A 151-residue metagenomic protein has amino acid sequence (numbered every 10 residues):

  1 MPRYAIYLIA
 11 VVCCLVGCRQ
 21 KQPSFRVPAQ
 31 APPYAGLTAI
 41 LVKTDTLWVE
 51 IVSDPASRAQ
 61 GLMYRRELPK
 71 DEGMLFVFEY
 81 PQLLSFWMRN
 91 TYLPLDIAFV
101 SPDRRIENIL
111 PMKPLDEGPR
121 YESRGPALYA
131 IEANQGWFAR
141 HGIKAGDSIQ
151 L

Functional and structural regions predicted by a protein language model:
M1-I6: Bacterial N-terminal signal peptides that target proteins for export
C14-G17: C-terminal motif of bacterial Sec signal peptides marking the signal peptidase cleavage site
R19-L151: Compact, glycine-rich, soluble single-domain proteins
